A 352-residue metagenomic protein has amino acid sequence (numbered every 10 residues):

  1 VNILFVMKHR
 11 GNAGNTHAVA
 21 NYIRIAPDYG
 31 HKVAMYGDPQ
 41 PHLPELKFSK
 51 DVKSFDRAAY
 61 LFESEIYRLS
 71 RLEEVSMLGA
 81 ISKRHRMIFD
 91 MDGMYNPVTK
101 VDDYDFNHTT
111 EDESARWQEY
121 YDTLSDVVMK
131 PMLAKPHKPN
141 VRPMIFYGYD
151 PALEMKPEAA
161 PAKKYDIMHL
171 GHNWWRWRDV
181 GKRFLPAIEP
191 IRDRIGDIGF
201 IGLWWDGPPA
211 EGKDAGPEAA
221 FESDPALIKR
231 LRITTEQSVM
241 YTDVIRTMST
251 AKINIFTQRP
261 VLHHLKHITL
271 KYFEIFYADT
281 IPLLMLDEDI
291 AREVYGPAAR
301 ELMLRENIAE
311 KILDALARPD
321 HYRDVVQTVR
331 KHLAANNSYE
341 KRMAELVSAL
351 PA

Functional and structural regions predicted by a protein language model:
N2-H31, M35-D51, F55, S64-M77 (+4 more regions): Nucleotide-sugar donor-binding catalytic core of glycosyltransferases
S82-D90: Short beta-strand/loop segments at the ligand-binding rim of alpha/beta enzyme cores
A187, K271, K311, T328-V329: Short, hydrophobic/aromatic alpha-helical segments in well-folded domains
L270, M303, N337: Residue-level signal for the nucleotide or nucleotide-sugar donor/cofactor binding architecture
G296-M303, D314: A short acidic/histidine/glycine-rich donor-binding loop in glycosyltransferase catalytic cores
R305-H321: C-terminal "capping" alpha-helix adjacent to the active site of nucleotide-linked donor transferases in cell-envelope
L316-L350: A charged, aromatic-enriched C-terminal amphipathic alpha-helix characteristic of glycosyltransferases across folds
